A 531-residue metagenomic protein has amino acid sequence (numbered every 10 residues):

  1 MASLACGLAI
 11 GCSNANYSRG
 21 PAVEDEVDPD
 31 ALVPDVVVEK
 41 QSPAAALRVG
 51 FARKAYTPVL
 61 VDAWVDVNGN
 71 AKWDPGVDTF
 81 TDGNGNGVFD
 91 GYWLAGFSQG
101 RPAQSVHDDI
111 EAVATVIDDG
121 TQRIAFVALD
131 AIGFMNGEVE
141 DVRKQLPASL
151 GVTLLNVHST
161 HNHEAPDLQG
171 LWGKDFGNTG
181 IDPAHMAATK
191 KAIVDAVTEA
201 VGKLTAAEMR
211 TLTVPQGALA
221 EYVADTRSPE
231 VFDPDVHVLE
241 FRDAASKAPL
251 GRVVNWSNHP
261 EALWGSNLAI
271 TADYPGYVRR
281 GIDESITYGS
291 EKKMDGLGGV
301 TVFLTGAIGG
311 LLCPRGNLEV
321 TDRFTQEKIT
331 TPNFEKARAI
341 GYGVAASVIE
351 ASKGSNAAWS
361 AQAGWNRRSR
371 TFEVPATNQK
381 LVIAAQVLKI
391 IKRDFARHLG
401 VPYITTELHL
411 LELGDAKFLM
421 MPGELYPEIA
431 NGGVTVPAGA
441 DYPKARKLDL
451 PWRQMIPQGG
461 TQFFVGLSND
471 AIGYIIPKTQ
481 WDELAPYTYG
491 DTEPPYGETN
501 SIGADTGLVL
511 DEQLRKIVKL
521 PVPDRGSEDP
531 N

Functional and structural regions predicted by a protein language model:
M1-A9: Bacterial N-terminal signal peptides
S13-H158, A165-A339, A345, S352-N531: Conserved beta-alpha junction segments in alpha/beta enzyme cores
